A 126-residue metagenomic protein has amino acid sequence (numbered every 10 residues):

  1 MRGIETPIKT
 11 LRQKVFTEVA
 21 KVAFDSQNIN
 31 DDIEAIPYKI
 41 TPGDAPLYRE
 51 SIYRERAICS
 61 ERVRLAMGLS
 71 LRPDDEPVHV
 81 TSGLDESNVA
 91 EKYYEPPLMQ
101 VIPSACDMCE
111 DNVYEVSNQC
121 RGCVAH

Functional and structural regions predicted by a protein language model:
R2-H126: Ferredoxin-type iron-sulfur electron-transfer modules and their immediate structural context
